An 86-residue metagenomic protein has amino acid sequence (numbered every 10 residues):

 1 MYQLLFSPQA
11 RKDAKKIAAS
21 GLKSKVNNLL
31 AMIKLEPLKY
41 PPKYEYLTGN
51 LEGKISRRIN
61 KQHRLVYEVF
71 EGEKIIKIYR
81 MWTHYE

Functional and structural regions predicted by a protein language model:
Q3-K16, S20-N28, T48, R57-R64 (+1 more regions): Enriched for short, Lys/Arg-rich terminal
M32-R57: A short, surface-exposed loop/turn module that caps and links secondary-structure elements
